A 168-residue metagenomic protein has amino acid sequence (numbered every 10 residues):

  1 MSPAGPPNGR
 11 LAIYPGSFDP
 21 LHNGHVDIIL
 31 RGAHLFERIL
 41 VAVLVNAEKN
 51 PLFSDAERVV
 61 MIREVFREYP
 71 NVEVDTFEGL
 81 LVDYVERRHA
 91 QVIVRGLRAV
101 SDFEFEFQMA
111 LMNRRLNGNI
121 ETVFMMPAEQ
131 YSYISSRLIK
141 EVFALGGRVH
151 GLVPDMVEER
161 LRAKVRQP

Functional and structural regions predicted by a protein language model:
M1-P168: Nucleotidyltransferase catalytic core that binds NTPs
